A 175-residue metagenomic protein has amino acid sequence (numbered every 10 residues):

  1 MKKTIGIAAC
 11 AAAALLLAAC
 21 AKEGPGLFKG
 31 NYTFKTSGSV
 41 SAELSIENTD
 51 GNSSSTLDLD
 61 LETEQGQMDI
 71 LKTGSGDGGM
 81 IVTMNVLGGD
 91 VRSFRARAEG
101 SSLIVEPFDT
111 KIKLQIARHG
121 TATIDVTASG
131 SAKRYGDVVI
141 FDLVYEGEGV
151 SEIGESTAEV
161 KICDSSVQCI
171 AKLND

Functional and structural regions predicted by a protein language model:
M1-A9: Bacterial N-terminal signal peptides that target proteins for export
L16-A19: C-terminal motif of bacterial Sec signal peptides marking the signal peptidase cleavage site
K22-S53: Tryptophan-anchored aromatic micro-motifs
Y32, I104-F108, R134-E152: A short hydrophobic beta-strand element
S37-S41, M84-R92, V144-E152: Short, solvent-exposed aromatic-acidic interface loops
G38-D50, K111-T123, E148-V160: Flexible, membrane-facing loop/turn or short amphipathic-helix motifs that contact lipid bilayers or gate lipid-binding
N52-Y135: Predominantly extracellular/secreted and cell-surface proteins with exposed, flexible low-complexity segments
I140-D175: Edge beta-strand at a domain terminus
